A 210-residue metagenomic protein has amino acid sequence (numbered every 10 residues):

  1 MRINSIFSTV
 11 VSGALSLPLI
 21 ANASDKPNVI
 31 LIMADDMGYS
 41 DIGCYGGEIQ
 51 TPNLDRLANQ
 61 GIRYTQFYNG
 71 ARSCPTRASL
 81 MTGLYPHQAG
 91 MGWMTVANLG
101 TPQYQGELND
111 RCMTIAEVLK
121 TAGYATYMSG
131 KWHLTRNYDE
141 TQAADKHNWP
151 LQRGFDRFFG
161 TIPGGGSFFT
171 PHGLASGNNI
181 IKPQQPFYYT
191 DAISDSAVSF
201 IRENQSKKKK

Functional and structural regions predicted by a protein language model:
R2-I6, A21-K210: Formylglycine-dependent sulfatase
S8-P18: Bacterial N-terminal signal peptides
